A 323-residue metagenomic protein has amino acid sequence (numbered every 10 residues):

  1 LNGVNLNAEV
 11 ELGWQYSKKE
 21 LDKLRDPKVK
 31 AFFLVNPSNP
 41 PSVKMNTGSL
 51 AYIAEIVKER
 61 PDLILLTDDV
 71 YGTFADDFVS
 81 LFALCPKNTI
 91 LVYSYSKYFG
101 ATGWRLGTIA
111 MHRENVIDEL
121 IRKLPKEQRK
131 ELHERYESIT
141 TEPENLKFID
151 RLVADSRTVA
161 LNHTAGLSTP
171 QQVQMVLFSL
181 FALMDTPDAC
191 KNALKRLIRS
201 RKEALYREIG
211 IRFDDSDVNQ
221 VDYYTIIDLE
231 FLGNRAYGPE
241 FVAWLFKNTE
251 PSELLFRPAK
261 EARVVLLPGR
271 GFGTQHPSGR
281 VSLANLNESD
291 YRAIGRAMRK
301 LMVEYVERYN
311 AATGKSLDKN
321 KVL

Functional and structural regions predicted by a protein language model:
L1-L323: PLP-dependent class I/II
